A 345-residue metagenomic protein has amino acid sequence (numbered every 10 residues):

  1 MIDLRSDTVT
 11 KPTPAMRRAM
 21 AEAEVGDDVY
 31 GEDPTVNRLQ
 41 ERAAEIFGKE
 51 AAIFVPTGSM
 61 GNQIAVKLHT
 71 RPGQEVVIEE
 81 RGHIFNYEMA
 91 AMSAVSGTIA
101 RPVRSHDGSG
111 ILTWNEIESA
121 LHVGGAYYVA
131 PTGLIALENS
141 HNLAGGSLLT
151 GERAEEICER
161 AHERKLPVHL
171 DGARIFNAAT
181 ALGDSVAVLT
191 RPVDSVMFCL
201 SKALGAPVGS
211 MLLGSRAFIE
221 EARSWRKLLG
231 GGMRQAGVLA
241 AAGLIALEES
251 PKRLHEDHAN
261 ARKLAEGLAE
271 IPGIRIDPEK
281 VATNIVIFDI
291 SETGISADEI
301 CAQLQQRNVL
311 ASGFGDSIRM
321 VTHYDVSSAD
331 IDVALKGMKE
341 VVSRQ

Functional and structural regions predicted by a protein language model:
M1-E279, T283-V326, A334-V342: Conserved PLP-enzyme active-site core in the AAT-like
Q345: Short polybasic linear motifs
